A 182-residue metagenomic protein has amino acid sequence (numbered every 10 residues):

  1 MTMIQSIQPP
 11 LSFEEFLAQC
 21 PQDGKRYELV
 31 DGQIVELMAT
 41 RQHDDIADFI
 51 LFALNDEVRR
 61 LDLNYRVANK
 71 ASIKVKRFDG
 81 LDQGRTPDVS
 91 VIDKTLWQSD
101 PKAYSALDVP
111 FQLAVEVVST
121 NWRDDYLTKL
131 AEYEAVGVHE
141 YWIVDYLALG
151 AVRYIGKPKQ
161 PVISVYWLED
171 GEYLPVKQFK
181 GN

Functional and structural regions predicted by a protein language model:
M1-N182: Gly/Pro/Ser/Thr-rich low-complexity, intrinsically disordered segments predominantly at protein N-termini
